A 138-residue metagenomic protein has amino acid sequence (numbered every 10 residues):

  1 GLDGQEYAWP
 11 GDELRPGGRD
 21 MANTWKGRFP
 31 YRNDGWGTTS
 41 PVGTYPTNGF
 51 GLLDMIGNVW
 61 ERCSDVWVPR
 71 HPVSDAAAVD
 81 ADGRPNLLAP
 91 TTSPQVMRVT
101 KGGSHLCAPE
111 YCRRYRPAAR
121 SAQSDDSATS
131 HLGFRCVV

Functional and structural regions predicted by a protein language model:
G1-S121, A128-S130: Functional-site microenvironments in short loops/helix caps that host divalent-cation chemistry
T129-V138: Short, structured beta-strand segments at or near domain termini in extracellular proteins/domains
